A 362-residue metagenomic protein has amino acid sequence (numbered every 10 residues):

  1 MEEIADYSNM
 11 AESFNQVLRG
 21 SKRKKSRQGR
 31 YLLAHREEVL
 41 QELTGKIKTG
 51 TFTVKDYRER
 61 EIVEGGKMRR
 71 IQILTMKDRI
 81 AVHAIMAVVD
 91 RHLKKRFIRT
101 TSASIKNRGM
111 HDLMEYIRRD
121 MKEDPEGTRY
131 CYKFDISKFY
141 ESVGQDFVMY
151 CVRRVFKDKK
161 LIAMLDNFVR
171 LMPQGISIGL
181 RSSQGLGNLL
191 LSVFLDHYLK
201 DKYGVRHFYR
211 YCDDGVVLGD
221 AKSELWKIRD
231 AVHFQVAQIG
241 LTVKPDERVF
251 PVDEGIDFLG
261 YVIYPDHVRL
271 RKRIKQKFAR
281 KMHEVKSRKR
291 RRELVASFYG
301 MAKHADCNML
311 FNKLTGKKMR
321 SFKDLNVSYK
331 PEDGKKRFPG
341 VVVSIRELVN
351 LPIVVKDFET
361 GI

Functional and structural regions predicted by a protein language model:
M1-Y150: Conserved two-metal-ion catalytic palm core of "right-hand" nucleic acid polymerases, unifying RNA-dependent RNA
Y7, F14-K22, S26-R27, L189 (+3 more regions): Nucleotidyltransferase catalytic cores
E38-E42, Y150-V155, Y198, V268-E284: Compositionally biased, low-complexity linear motifs
K46-I47, G65, T100, E115-C212 (+5 more regions): Conserved polymerase palm-domain catalytic core
L74, R79, H83, F168-L171 (+3 more regions): Right-hand nucleic-acid polymerase module
I85-V88, V232, V236: PAPS/PAP-binding and catalytic site of the sulfotransferase fold
V327-I362: OB-fold ssDNA-binding interfaces and closely related basic DNA-contact patches used across DNA replication/repair
